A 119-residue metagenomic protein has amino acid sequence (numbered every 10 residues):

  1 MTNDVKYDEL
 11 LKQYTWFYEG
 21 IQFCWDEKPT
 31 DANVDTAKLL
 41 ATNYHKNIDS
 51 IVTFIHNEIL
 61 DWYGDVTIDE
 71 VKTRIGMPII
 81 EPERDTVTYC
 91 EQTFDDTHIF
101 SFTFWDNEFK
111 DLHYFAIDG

Functional and structural regions predicted by a protein language model:
M1-G64: Long, contiguous N-terminal structural blocks used for assembly/anchoring
M1-Y18, E70, I79-G119: Acidic, proline/glycine-rich low-complexity IDRs
A37, F54, E58, D65 (+3 more regions): General "foldedness" signal
D49-C90: Short glycine-rich, low-complexity/disordered patches
